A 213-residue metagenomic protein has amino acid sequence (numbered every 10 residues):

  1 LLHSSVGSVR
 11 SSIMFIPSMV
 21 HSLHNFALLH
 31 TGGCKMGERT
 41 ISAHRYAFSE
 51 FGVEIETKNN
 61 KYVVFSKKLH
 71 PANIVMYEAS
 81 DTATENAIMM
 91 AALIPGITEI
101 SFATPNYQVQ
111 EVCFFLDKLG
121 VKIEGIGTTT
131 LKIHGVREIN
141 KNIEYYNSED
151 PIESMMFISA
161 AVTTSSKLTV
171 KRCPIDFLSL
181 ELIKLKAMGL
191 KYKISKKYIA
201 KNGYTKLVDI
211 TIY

Functional and structural regions predicted by a protein language model:
L1-Y213: Structural preference for solvent-exposed beta-strand-turn elements and adjacent flexible terminal/loop segments within
